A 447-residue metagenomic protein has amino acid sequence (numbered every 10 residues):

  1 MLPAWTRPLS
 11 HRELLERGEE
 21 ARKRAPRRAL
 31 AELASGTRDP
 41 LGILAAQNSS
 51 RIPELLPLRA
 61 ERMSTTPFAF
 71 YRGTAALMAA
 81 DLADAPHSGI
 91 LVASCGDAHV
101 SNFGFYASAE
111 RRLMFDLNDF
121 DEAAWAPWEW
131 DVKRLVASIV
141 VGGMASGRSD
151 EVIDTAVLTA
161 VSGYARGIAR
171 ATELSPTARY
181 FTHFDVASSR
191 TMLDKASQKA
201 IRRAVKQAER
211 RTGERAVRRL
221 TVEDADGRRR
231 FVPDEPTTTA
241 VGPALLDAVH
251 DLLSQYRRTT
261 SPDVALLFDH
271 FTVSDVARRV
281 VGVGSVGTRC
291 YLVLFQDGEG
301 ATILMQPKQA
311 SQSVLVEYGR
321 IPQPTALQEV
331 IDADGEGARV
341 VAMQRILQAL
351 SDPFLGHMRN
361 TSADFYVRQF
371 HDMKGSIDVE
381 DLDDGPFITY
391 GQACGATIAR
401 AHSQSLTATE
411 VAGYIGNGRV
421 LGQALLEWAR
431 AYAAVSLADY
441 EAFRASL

Functional and structural regions predicted by a protein language model:
R7-C95, V100-E209, Q255-L447: Conserved ATP-binding subdomain of kinase catalytic cores across diverse folds
H183-D251: Long, low-complexity segments enriched in small/aliphatic residues
